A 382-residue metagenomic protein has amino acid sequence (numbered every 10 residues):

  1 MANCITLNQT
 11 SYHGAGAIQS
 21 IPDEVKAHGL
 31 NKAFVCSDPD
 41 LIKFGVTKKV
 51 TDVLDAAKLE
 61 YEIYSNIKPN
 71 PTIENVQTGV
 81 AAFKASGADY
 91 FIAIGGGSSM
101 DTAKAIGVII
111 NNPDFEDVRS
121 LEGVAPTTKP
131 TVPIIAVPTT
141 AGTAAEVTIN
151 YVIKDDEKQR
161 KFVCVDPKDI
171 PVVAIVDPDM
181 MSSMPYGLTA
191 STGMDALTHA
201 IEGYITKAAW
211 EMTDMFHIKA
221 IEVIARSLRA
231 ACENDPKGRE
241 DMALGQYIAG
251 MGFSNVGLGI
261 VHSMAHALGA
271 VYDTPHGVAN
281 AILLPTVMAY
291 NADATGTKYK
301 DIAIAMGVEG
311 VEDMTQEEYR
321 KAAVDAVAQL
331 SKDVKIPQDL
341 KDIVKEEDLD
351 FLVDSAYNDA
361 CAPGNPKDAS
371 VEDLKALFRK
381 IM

Functional and structural regions predicted by a protein language model:
M1-Y64: An N-terminal, well-structured beta->alpha segment
I18-I21, K43-V46, I73-V76, S98-A103 (+3 more regions): Short glycine/serine/threonine-rich phosphate/pyrophosphate-binding segments that cradle anionic phosphate groups
I42-F115, R229-R239: N-terminal small/polar loop signature for handling phosphorylated ligands or for N-terminal nucleophile
E74-D179: Glycine/threonine-rich beta-strand-loop-alpha-helix active-site module that forms ligand/phosphate-binding
N150-V256, E372: Carboxylate- and glycine-rich phosphate/diphosphate-binding segment that chelates Mg2+/Mn2+
V271-D348: Gly/Pro-rich interdomain helix-loop hinge
E346-M382: Short, amphipathic C-terminal "tail helix"
